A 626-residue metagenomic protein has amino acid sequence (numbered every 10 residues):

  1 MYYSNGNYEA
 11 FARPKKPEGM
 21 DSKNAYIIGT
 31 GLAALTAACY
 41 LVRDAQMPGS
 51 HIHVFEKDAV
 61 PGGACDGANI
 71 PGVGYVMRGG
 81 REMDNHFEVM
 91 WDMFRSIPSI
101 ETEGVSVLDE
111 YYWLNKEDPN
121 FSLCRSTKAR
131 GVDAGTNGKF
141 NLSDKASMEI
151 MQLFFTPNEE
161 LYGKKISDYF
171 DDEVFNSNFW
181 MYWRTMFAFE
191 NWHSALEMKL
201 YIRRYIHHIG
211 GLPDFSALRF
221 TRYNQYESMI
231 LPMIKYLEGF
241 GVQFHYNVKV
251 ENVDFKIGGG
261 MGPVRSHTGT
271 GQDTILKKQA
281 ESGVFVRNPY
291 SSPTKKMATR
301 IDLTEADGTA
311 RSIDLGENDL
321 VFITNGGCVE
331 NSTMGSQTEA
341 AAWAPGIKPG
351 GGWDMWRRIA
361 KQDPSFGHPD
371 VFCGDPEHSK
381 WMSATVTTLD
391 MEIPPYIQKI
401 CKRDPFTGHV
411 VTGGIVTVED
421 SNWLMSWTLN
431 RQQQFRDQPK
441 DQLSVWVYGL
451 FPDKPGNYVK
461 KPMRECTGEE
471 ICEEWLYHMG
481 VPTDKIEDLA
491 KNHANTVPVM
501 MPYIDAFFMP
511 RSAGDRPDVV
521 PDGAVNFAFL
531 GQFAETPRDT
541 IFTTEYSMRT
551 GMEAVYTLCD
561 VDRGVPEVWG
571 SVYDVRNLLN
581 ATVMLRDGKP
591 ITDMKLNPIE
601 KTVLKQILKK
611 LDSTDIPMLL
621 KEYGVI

Functional and structural regions predicted by a protein language model:
M1-A25, R43-G49, L585-D593, N597-I626: Extreme N-terminal leader/targeting segments of oxidoreductases
G29-G31: Glycine-rich Rossmann-fold phosphate-binding loop(s) that bind the pyrophosphate of adenine dinucleotide cofactors
A34: N-terminal Rossmann-fold NAD(P) dinucleotide-binding loop
V42-N69: Glycine-rich FAD pyrophosphate-binding loop
G72-W113: Conserved FAD-binding subdomain of flavin-dependent enzymes
I100-R204, L218-F220: Rossmann-like flavin
R204-D319, N325, G346: Helical element adjacent to the flavin cofactor pocket in flavoenzyme catalytic cores
H207-T221, D314, N318-M552, Y556-Y573: C-terminal segments that line or cap access tunnels to active or ligand-binding sites in enzymes and enzyme-associated
